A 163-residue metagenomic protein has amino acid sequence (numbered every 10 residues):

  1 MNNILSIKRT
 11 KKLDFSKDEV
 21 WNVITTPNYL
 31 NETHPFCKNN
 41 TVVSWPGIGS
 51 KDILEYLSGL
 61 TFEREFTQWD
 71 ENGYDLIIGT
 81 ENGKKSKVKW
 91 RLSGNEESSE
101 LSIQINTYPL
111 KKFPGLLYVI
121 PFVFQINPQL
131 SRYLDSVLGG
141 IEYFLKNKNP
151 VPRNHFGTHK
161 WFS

Functional and structural regions predicted by a protein language model:
M1-S44, F162-S163: Hydrophobic ligand-binding cavity/cleft-lining segments
S6-K8, G59-R64, K84-K89: Short, surface-exposed coil-to-beta transition loops
T10-D14, T41, E55, E65 (+1 more regions): Generic structural detector for well-ordered beta-strands
D14-K17, T67-N72, R91-E100, N147-K148: A short, structured loop/turn motif at beta-sheet edges
E19-I24, L30, D52, F66 (+3 more regions): Hydrophobic pocket/interface hotspot
S50-L57, Y74-E81: Short beta-strand segments that buttress and anchor functional surface loops
T80-S136, I141-Y143, P152-N154: Beta-strand/loop substructures that line and gate deep hydrophobic ligand-binding cavities in soluble
V151-S163: Charge-rich (especially acidic), low-complexity segments
